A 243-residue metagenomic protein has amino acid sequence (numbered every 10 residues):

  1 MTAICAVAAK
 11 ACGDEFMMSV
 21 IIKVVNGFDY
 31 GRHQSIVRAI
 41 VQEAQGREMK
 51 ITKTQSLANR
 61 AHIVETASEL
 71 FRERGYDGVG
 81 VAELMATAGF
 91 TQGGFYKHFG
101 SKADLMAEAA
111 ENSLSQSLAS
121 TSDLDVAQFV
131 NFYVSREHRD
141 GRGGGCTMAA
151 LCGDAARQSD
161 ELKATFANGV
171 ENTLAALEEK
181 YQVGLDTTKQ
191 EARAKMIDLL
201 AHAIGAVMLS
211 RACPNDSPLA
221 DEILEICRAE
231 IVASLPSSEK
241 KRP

Functional and structural regions predicted by a protein language model:
M1-I51, E239-P243: Short, intrinsically disordered or compositionally biased N-terminal tails of bacterial proteins
Y30, D160-N168, Y181-P243: Hydrophobic/aromatic-rich alpha-helical bundle segments in the mid-to-C-terminal region
A58, H62, T66-D104, E108: Helix-turn-helix
T66-E73, S120, H202-L209: Solvent-exposed, amphipathic alpha-helical segments
M106, V126, V130, G145-A149 (+1 more regions): A general structural signal for well-ordered alpha-helical segments in protein cores
E111-Q116: Short, basic, alpha-helical segments at the C-terminal edge of helix-turn-helix-like DNA-binding modules
L118-G145, K189: Hydrophobic alpha-helical connector segments
Q128, D140-A167: Amphipathic alpha-helical segments used for helix-helix packing
